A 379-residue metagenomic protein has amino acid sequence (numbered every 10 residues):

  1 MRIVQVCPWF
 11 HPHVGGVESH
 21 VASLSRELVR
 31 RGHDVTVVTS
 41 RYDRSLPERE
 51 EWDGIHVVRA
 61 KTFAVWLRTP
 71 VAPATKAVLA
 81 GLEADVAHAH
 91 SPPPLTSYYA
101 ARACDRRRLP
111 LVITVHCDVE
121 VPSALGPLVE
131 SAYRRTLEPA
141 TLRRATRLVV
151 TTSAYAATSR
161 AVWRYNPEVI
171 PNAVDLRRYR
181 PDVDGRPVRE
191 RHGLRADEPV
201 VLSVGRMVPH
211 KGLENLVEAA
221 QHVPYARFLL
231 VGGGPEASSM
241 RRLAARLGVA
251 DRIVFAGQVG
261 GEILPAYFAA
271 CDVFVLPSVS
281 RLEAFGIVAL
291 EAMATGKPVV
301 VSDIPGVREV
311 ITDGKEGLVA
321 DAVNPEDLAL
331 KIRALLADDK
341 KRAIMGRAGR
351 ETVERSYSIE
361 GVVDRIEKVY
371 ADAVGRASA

Functional and structural regions predicted by a protein language model:
S19, P199-H222, P235-R241, E326-D327 (+2 more regions): A conserved mid-protein helix/loop that constitutes part of the nucleotide-sugar donor-binding site
R41, A154, A173: Carbohydrate-associated surface elements
P110-V112, E120-A140, A157: Nucleotide-sugar donor phosphate/pyrophosphate-binding loop at the beta->alpha transition of glycosyltransferases
L142, Q258-V259, A266-C271: Short alpha-helical donor nucleotide-sugar binding micro-motif in glycosyltransferases
R241-V259: Nucleotide-activated donor-binding/catalytic signature segment of Leloir-type glycosyltransferases, i.e., the conserved
A294, P298-V301, I311: Short hydrophobic beta-strand element within catalytic cores of glycosyltransferases and related nucleotide-activated
T312-G314, L318-P325, A334-K340: Conserved acidic donor-binding segment of nucleotide-sugar-dependent glycosyltransferases
D327, A334, K341-R355, V362-K368: A short, well-ordered alpha-helix in the C-terminal region of glycosyltransferases
